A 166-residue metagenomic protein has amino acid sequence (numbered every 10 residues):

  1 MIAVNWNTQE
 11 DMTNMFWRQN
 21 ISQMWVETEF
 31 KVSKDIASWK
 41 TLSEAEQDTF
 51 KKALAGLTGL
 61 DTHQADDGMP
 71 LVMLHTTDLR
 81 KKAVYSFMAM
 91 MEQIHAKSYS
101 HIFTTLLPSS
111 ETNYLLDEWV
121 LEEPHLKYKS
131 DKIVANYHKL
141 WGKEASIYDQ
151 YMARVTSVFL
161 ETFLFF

Functional and structural regions predicted by a protein language model:
M1-F166: Non-heme di-metal
